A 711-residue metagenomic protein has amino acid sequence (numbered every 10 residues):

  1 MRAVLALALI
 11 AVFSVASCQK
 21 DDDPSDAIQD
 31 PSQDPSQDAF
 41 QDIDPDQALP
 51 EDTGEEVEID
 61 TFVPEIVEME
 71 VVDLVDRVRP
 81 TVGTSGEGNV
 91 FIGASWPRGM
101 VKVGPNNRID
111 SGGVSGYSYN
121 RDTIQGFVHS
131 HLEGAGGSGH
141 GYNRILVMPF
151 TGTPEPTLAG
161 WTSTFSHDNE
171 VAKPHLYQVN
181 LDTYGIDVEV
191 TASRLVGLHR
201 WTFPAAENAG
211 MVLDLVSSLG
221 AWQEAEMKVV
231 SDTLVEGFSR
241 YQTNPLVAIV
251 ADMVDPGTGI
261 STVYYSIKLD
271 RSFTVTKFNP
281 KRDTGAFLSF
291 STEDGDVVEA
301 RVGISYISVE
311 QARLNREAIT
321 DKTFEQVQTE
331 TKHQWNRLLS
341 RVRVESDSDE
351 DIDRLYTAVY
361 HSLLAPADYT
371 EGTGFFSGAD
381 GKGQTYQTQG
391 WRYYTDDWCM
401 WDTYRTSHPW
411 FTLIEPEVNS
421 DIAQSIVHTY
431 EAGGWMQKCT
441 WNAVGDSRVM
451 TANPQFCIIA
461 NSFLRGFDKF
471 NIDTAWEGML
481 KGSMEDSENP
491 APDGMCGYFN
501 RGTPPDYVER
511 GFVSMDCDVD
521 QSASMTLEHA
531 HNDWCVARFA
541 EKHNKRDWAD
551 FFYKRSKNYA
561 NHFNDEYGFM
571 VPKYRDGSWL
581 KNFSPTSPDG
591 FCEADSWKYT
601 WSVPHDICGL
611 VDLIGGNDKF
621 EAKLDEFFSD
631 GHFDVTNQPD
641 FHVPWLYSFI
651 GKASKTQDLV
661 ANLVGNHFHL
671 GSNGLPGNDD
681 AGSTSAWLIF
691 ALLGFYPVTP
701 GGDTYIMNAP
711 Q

Functional and structural regions predicted by a protein language model:
R2-A8: Sec-dependent signal peptide recognition, specifically the positively charged N-region followed immediately by
A3, K20-D21, D30, D34 (+4 more regions): Positively charged, low-complexity intrinsically disordered regions
S14-S17: C-terminal motif of bacterial Sec signal peptides marking the signal peptidase cleavage site
Q19-M69: Ser/Thr-rich, Pro/Gly/Ala-heavy low-complexity intrinsically disordered linkers and tails of secreted extracellular
P64-H408, T412-C457, F463-L527, C535-N561 (+6 more regions): Accessory carbohydrate-recognition regions in carbohydrate-active enzymes
N532: ATP-dependent phospho-/nucleotidyl transfer catalytic cores
